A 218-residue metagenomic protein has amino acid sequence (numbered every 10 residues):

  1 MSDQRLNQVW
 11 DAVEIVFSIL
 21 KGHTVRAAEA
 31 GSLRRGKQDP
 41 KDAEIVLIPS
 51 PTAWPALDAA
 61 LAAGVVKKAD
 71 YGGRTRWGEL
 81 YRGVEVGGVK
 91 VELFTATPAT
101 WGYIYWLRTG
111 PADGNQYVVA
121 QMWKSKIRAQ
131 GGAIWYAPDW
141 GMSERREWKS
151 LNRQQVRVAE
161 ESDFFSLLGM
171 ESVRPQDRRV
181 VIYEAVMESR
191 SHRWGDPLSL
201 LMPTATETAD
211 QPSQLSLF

Functional and structural regions predicted by a protein language model:
S2-N7, P51-F218: Acidic, metal-coordinating catalytic segment for phosphate/diphosphate chemistry, firing primarily on the Nudix
N7-D11, I15: A generic alpha-helix signature
E14-P55: Active-site nucleotide-donor binding segment shared across nucleotidyl transfer reactions
